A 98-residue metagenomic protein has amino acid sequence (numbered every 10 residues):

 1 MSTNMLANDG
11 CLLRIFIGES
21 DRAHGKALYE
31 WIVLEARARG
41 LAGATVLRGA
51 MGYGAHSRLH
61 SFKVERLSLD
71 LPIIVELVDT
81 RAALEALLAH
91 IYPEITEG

Functional and structural regions predicted by a protein language model:
M1-G98: Positively charged, small/polar-rich N-terminal and surface patches that mediate targeting and assembly and bind
